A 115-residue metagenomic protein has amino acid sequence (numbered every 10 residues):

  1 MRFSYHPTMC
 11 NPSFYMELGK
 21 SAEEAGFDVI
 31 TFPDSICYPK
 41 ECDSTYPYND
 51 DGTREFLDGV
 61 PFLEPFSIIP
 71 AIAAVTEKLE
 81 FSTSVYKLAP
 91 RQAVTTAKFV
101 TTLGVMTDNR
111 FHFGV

Functional and structural regions predicted by a protein language model:
M1-V75: N-terminal beta1-alpha1-beta2 module of alpha/beta enzyme domains
R2-S13, A89-V115: Flexible, glycine-rich active-site loops centered on histidine and acidic residues that chelate a metal or position
E23-E24, I69-K78, V100, G104-F111: Acidic (Asp/Glu)-rich catalytic clusters
T31, E80, H112-G114: Conserved beta-strand positions in the central sheet of alpha/beta enzyme cores
F81-P90: Conserved strand-turn element in the central/C-terminal portion of the radical SAM core barrel that lines
